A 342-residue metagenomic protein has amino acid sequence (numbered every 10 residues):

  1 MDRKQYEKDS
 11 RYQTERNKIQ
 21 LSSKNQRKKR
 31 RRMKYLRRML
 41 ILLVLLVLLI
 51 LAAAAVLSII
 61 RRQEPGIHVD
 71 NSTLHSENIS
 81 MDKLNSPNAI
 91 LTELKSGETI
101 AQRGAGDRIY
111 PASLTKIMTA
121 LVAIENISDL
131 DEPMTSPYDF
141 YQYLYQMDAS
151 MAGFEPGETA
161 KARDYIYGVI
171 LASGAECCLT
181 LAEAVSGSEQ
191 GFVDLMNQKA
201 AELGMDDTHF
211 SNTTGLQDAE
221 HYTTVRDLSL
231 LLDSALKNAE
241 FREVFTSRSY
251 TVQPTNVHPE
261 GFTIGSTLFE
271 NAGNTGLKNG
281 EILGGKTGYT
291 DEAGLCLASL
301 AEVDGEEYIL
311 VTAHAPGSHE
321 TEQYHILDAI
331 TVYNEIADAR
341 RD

Functional and structural regions predicted by a protein language model:
M1-D2, Y6, S22, Q26: Generic N-terminal leader/processing signal
D2-K4, K8, Q13-R16, R38 (+3 more regions): Active-site-adjacent loops and short helices of periplasmic peptidoglycan-processing enzymes
D2-R3, R11, E64-S86, E189-D342: Penicillin-recognizing serine hydrolase domain
R11-K28: N-terminal intrinsically disordered, low-complexity tails
S22, L43-V44, E292: A periodicity- and composition-biased signal for non-globular, repetitive helical segments
R27-L46: N-terminal Sec-pathway targeting helices
L45-L48, E64-P65: A sequence/structural signal for flexible, mid-protein segments enriched in small/helix-disrupting residues
L48-S58: Hydrophobic alpha-helical membrane-insertion segments, chiefly the h-region of N-terminal signal peptides
